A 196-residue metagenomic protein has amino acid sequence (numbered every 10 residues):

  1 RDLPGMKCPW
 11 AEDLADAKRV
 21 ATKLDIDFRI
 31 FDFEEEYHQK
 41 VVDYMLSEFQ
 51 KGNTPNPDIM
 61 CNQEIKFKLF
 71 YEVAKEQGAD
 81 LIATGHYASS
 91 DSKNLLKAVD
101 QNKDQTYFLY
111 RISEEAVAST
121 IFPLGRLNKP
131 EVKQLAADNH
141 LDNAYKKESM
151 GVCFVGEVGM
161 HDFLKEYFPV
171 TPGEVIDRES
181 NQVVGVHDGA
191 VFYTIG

Functional and structural regions predicted by a protein language model:
R1-Y110, I121, P130-E131, A137: ATP-dependent adenylation/nucleotidyltransferase module used to activate substrates
A83-S89, L95-G196: AMP-forming adenylation/ATP pyrophosphatase catalytic core
